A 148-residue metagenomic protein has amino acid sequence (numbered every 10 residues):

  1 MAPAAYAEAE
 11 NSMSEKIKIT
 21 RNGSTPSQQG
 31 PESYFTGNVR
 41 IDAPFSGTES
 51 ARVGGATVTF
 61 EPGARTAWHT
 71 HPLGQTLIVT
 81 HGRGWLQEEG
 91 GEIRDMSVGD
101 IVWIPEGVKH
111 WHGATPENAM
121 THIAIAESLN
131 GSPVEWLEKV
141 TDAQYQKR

Functional and structural regions predicted by a protein language model:
A2-A4: N-terminal signal peptide c-region/cleavage motif recognized by signal peptidases
Y6-R52, P133-R148: A short, N-terminal "cap"/entry segment at the start of jelly-roll beta-barrel domains of the cupin/DSBH fold
T57-E61, T70-L86, I125-E127: Short, conserved beta-strand element in jelly-roll/cupin
T66-W68, L86-Q87, R94, K109-T115: Short beta-strand His + acidic residue motifs that chelate non-heme Fe in jelly-roll/DSBH and cupin folds
G90-G107: Short acidic-glycine-tyrosine-enriched beta hairpin
W103, E117-W136: A short hydrophobic beta-strand segment most commonly corresponding to one strand of the jelly-roll/cupin
